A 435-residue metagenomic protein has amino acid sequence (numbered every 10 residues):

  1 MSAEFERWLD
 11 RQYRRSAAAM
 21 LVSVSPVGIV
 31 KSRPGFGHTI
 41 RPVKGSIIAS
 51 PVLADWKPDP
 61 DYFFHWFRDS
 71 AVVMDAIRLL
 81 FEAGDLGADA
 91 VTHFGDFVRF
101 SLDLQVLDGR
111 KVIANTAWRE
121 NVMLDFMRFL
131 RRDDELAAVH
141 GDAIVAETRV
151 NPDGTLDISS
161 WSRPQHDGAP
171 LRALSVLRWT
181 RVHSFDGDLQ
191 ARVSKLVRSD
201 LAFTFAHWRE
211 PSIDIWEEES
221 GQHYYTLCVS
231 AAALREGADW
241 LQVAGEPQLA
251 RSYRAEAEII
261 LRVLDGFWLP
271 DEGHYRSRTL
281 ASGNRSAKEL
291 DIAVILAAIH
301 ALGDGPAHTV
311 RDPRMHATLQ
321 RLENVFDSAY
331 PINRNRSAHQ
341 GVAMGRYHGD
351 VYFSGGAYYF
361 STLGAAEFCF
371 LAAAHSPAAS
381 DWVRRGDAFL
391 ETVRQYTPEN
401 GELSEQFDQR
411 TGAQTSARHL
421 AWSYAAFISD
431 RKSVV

Functional and structural regions predicted by a protein language model:
M1-R68, D96, F100, L104-P152: Low-complexity, Ser/Thr/Pro/Gly-enriched N-terminal "stalk/linker" regions
E6-L21, A71-R78, A88-Q105, M127-D134 (+8 more regions): Hydrophobic core segments within long, regular secondary-structure runs in both alpha- and beta-rich folds
I48-D59, D142-S162, F205-Q222, D271 (+2 more regions): Acidic/His metal-coordination segments adjacent to aromatic residues that form catalytic metal sites in metalloenzymes
L80-A88, W179-A191, E210-E218, E236-A255 (+2 more regions): Inter-helical turn/loop segments and adjacent helix faces that build the functional surface of alpha-helical bundle
L102-D157, Y224-L227, V243, A250-G364: Extended ligand-binding clefts on enzyme/binding-domain cores
K111-R198, A206-H207, P211-E218: Active-site lining segments of carbohydrate-active enzymes
R346, D381-S423: C-terminal catalytic domain of Rieske-type non-heme iron oxygenases
K432-V435: Conserved small/polar residues in nucleotide/adenosyl-binding loops
